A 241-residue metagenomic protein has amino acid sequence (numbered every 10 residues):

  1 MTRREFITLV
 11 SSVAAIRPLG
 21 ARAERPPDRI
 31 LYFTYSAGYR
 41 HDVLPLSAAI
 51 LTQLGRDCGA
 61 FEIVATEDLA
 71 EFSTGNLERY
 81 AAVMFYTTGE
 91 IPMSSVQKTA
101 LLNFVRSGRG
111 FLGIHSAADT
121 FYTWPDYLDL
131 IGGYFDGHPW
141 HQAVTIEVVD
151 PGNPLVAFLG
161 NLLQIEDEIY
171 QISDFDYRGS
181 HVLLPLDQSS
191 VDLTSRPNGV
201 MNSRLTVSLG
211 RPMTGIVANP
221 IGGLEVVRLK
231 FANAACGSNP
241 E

Functional and structural regions predicted by a protein language model:
M1, P18-F33: C-terminal segment of N-terminal export signals and the immediately downstream linker at the start of the mature
E5-A23: N-terminal export signals
E24-P26, G75-R79, S94, V105-S107 (+4 more regions): Extracellular/periplasmic catalytic domains that process cell-envelope and extracellular macromolecules
E24-P27, T34, D42-P45, A49-C58 (+4 more regions): Extracellular ligand-binding/catalytic regions of CAZymes and related secreted enzymes and adhesion modules
Y32-F33, Y39-T120: Helical hinge/lid and interdomain linker segments adjacent to catalytic or ligand-binding clefts that mediate domain
I91-L162: A glycine-rich, often tryptophan-bearing local segment used as a flexible ligand/cofactor-contacting loop or short
Y127-G133, F175-R178, G222-G223, C236-E241: Oxidoreductase and adenylate-handling cofactor-binding alpha/beta cores
G133, H138-I216: Catalytic beta-strand/loop cores that center a nucleophilic Ser/Cys/Thr and support acyl-enzyme chemistry
